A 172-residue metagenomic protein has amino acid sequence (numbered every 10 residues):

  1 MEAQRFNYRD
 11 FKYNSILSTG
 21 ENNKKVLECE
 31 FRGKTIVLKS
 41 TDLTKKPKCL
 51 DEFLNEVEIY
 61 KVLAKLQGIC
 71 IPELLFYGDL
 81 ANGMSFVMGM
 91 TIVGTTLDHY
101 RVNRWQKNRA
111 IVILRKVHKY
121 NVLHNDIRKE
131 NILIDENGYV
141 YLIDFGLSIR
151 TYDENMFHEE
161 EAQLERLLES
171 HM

Functional and structural regions predicted by a protein language model:
M1-D10, R166-M172: Regulatory N- and C-terminal appendages and interdomain linkers associated with kinase/kinase-like NTP transferase
D10, N14-V62: ATP-binding glycine-rich loop module of kinase domains
E28-R32, I92, D135: Active-site beta-strand termini and strand-to-loop segments that position acidic
G33, G83-F86, G138: Conserved catalytic motifs of the protein kinase core domain
K34, D42-K45, Y77-A81, V93-T95 (+1 more regions): Short, solvent-exposed loop/turn segments at secondary-structure junctions
C49, K61-A64, G68-K107: Conserved structural core of kinase catalytic domains
R104-N108, K119-L123, K129, D135-M172: C-lobe/activation-segment region of protein kinase-like
